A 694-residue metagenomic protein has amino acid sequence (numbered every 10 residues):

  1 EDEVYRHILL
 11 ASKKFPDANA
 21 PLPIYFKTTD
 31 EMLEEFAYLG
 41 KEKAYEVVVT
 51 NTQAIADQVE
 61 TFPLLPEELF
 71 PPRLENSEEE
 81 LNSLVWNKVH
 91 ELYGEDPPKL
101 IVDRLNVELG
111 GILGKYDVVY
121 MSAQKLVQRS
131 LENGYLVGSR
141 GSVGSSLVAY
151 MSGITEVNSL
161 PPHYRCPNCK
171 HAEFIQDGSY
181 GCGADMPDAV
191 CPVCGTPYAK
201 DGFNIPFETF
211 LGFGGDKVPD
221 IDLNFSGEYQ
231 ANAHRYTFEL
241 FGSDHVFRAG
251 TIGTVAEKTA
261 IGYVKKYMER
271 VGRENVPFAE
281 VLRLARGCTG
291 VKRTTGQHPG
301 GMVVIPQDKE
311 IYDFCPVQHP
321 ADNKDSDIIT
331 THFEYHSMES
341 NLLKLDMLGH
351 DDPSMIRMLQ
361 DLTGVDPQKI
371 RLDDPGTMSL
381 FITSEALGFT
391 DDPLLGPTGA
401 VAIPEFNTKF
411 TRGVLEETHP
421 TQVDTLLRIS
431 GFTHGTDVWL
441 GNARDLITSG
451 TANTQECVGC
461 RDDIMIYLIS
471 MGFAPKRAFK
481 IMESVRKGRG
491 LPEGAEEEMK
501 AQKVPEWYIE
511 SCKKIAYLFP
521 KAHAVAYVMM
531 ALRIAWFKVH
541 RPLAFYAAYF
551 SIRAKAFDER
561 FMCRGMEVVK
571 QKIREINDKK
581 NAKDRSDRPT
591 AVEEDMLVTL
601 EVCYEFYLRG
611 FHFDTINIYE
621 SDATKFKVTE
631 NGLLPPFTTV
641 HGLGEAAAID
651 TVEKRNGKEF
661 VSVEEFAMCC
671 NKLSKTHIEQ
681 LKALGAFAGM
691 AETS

Functional and structural regions predicted by a protein language model:
D2-L84: Active-site or pore-adjacent capping/gating segments
I8-A11, A20, E67, P72-S694: Noncatalytic, beta-rich nucleic-acid-contacting surfaces in large DNA/RNA-processing enzymes
